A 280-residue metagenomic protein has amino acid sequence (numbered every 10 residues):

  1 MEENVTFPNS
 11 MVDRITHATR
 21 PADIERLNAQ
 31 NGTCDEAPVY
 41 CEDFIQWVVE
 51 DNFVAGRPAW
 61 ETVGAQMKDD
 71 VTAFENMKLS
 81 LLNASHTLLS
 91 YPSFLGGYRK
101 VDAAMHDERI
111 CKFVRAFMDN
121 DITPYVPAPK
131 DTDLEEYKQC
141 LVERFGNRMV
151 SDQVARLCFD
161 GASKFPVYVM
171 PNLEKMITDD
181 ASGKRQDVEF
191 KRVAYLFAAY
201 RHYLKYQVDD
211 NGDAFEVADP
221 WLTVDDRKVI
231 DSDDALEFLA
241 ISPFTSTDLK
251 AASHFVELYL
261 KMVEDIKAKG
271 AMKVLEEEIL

Functional and structural regions predicted by a protein language model:
M1-L280: Substrate/ligand-engaging "lid" and interaction regions
